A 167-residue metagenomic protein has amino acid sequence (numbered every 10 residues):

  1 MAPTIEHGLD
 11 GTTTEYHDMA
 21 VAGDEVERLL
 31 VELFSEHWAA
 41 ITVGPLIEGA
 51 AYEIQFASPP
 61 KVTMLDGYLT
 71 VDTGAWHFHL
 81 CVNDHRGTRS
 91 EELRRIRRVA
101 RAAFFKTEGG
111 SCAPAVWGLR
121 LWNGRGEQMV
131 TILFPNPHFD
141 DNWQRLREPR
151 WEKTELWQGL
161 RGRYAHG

Functional and structural regions predicted by a protein language model:
M1-G167: Eukaryotic intrinsically disordered, low-complexity regulatory linkers and tails enriched in Ser/Thr/Pro
